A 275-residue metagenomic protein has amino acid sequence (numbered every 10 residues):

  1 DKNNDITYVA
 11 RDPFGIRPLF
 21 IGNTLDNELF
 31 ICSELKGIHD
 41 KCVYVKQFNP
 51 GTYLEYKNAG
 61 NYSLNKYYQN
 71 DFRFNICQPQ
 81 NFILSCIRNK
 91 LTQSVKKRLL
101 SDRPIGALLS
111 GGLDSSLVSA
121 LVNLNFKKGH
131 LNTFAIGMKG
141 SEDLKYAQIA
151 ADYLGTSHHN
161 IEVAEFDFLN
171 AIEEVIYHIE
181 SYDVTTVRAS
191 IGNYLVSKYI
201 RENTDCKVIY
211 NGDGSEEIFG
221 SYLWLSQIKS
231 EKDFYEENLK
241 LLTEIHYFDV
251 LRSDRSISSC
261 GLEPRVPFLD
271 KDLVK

Functional and structural regions predicted by a protein language model:
K2-N81: N-terminal segments that mediate ammonia production and transfer in glutamine-dependent amidotransferase systems
N3-Y8, P13-L19, F72-K275: ATP-dependent adenylate-handling active sites, centered on carboxylate activation for C-N bond formation
